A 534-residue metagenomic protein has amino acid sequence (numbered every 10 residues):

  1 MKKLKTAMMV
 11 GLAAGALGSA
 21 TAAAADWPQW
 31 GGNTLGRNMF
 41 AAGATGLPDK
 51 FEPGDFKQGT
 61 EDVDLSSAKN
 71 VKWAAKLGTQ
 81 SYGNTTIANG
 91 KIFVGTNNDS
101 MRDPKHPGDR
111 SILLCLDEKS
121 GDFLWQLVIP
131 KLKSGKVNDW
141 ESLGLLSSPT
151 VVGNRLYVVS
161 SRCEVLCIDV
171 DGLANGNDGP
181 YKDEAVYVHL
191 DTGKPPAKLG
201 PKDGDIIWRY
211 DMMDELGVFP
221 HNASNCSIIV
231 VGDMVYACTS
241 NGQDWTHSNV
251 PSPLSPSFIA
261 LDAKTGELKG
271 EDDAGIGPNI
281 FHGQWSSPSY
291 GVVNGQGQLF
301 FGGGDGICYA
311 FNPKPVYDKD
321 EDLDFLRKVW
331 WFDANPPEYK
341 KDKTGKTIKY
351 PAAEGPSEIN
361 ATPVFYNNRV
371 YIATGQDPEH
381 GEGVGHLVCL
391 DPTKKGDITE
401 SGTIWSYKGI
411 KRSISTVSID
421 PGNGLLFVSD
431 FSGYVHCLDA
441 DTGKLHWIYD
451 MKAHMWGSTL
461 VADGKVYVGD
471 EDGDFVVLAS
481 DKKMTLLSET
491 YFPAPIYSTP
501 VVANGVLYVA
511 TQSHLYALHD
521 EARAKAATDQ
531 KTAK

Functional and structural regions predicted by a protein language model:
M1-V10, G18: Bacterial N-terminal signal peptides that target proteins for export
A14-A23: C-terminal segment of classical bacterial N-terminal signal peptides
A22-K534: Noncatalytic, solvent-exposed loop/strand surfaces of beta-propeller-type extracellular/periplasmic domains
